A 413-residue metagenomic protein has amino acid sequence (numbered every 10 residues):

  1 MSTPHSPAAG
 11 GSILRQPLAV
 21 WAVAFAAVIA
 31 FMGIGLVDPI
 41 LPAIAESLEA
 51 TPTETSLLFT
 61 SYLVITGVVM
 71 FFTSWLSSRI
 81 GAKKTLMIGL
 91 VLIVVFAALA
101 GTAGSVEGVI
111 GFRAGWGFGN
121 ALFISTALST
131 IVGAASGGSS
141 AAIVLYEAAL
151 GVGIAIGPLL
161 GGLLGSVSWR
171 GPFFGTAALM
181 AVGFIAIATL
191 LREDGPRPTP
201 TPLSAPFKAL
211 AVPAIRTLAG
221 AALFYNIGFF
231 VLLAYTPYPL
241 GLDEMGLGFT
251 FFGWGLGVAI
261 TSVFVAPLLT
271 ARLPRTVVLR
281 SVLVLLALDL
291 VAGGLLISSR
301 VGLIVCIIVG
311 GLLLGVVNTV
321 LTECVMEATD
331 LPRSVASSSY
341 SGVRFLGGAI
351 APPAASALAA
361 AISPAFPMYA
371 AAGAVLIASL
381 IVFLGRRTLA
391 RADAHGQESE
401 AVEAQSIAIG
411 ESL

Functional and structural regions predicted by a protein language model:
H5-L14, R192-A219: Juxtamembrane intracellular "pre-TM" segments in multi-pass secondary transporters
E49, G81, T102-E107, S136 (+1 more regions): Helix-breaking motifs and short loop linkers at transmembrane-helix boundaries and internal kinks in secondary membrane
G67-G104: Conserved MFS/SLC helix-loop-helix module at the cytosolic interface between two early adjacent transmembrane helices
M70-G81, T261-R275, A359: Helix-to-loop junctions at the C-terminal end of transmembrane segments in multipass secondary transporters
F112-V152: Cytoplasmic helix-loop-helix junction between adjacent transmembrane helices in 12-TM secondary transporters
V144-T189: Helix-loop-helix hairpin linking two adjacent transmembrane segments in secondary transporters
T276-L321: C-terminal transmembrane helical hairpin of 12-TM major facilitator-type secondary transporters
T329-P364: A late C-terminal transmembrane helix in Major Facilitator Superfamily
